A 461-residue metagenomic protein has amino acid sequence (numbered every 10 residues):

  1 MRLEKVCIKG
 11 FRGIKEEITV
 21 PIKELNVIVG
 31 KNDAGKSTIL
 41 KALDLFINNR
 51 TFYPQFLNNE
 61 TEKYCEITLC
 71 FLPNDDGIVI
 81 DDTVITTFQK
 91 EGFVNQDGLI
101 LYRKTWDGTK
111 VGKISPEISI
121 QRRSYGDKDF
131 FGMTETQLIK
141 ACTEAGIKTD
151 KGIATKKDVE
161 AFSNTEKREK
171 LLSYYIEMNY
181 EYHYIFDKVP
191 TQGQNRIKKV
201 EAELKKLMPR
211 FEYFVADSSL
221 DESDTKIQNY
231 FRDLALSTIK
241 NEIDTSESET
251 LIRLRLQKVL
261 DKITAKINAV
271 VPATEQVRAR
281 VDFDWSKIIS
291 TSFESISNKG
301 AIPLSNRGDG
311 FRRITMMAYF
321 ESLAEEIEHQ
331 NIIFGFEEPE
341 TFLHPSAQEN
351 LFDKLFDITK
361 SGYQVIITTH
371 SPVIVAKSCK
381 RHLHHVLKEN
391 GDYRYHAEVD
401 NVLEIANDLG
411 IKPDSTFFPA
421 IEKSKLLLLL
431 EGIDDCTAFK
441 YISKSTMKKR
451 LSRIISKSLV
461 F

Functional and structural regions predicted by a protein language model:
M1-N48, F52-P54, I288-I421, T437-K440: Switch/communication elements of ASCE P-loop NTPase nucleotide-binding domains
K5-C7, E66-C70, L101-R103, S292-E294: Beta-strand secondary-structure signal
K9, K23, C70-N74, D107: Solvent-exposed residues in well-ordered beta-strands and their adjoining turns, especially edge/terminal strands
L40-G98: Conserved P-loop NTP-binding catalytic core
E62-I67, G98-I100, L207-F211, C379-H382 (+2 more regions): Short glycine-/polar-rich loops that comprise or flank the Walker A/P-loop and associated switch/sensor motifs
D76-D244: Glycine-rich phosphate-binding loops of NTPases
D187-I197, L204-E212, A216, L220-F336 (+1 more regions): Extended helical coiled-coil dimerization/tether regions that scaffold and oligomerize large DNA-maintenance assemblies
K425-F461: Conserved helicase/translocase motor-coupling segment
